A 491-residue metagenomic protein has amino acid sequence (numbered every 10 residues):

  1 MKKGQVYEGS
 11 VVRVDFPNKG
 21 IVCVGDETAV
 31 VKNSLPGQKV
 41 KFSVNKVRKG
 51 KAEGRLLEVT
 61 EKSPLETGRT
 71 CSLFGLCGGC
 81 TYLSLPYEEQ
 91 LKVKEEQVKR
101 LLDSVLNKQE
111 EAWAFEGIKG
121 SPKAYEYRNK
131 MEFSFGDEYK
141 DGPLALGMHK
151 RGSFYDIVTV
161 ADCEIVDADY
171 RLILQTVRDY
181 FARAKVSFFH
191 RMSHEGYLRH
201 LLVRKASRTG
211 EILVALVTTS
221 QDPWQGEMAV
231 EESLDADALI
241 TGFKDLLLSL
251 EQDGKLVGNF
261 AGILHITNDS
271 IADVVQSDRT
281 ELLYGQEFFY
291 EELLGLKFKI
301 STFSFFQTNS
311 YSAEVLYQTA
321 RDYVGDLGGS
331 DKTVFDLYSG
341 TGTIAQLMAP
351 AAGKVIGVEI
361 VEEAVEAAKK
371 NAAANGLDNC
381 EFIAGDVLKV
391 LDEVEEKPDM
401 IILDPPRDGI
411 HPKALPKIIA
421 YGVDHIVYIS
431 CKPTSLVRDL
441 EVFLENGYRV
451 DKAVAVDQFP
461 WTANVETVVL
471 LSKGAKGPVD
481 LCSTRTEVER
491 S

Functional and structural regions predicted by a protein language model:
M1-E8, R13-N18, C23, S220-S491: Rossmann-like S-adenosyl-L-methionine
M1-L73, Q109, R151, E381 (+1 more regions): Terminal RNA-binding accessory module
G37, V166, N309: Short, conserved phosphate/pyrophosphate- and ester-handling motifs at nucleotide-, phospho-/glycolipid
L57-R69, G75-F188, R208: Extended interfacial segments that mediate partner engagement and assembly in macromolecular machines
T81, Y155-V160, E211-V214, W224-G226 (+1 more regions): Short small-residue beta-strand/loop micro-motif enriched in glycine and branched aliphatics
E116-K123, R191, H200-L202, A455-Q458: Short, solvent-exposed loop/turn elements at beta->coil junctions and helix N-caps that rim active or binding pockets
Y155-R199, S220-A261: Internal alpha/beta scaffold segment
R204-A206: Structural signature of eukaryotic scaffold interfaces centered on beta-propeller domains
